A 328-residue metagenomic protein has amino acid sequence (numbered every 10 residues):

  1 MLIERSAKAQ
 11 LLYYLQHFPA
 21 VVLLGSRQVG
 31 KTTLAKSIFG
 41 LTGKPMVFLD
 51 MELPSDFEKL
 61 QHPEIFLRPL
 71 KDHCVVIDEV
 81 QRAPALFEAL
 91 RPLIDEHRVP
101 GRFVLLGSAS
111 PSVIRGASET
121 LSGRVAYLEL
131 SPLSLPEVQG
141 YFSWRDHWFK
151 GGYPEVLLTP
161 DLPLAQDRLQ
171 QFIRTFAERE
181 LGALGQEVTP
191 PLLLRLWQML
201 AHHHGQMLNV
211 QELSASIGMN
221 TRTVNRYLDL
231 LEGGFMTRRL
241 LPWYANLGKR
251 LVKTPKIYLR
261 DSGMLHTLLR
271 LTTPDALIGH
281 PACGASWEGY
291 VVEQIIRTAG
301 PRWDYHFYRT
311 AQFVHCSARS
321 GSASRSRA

Functional and structural regions predicted by a protein language model:
M1-L12: N-terminal pre-Walker A segment at the start of P-loop NTPase domains
L15, L162-A318: Accessory nucleic acid-recognition modules appended to NTPase machines
L23: Hydrophobic anchor at the beta1->P-loop junction of P-loop NTPases
K31: Conserved lysine of the Walker
L34, I38: Hydrophobic positions on the alpha1 helix immediately C-terminal to the Walker A/P-loop
K44-C74: Short glycine-rich substrate-engagement loop in P-loop NTPases that contacts/grips substrate
F87-P111, S118-E119: Conserved catalytic/switch belt of AAA+ P-loop NTPases
P111-A126, F142: Short regulatory helix/loop adjacent to the ATP-binding pocket of P-loop NTPases
